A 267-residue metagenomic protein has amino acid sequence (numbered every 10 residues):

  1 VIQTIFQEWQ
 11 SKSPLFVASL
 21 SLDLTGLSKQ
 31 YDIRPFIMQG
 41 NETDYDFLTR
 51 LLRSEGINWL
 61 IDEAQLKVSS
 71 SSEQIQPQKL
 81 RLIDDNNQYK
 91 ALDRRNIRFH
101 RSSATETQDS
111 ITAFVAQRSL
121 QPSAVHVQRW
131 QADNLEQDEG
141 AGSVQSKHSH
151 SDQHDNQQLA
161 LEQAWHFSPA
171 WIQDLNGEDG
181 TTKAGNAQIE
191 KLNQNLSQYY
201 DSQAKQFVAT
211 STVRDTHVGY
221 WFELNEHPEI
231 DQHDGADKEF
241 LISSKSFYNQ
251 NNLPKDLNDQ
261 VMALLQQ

Functional and structural regions predicted by a protein language model:
V1-Q267: Amphipathic alpha-helical and helix-coil boundary elements used as assembly and membrane-proximal scaffolds
